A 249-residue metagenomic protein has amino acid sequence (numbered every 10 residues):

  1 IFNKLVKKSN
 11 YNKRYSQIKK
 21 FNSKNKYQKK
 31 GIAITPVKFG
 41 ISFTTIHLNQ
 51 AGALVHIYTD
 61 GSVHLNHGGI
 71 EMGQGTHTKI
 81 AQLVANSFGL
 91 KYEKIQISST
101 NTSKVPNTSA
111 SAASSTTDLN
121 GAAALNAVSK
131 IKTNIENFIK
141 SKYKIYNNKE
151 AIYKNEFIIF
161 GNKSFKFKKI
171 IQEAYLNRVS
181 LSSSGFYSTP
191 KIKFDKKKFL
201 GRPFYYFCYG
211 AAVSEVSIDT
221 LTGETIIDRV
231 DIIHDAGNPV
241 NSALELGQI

Functional and structural regions predicted by a protein language model:
I1, K7, K13-I249: Cofactor-binding beta-sheet edge motifs in enzyme active sites
